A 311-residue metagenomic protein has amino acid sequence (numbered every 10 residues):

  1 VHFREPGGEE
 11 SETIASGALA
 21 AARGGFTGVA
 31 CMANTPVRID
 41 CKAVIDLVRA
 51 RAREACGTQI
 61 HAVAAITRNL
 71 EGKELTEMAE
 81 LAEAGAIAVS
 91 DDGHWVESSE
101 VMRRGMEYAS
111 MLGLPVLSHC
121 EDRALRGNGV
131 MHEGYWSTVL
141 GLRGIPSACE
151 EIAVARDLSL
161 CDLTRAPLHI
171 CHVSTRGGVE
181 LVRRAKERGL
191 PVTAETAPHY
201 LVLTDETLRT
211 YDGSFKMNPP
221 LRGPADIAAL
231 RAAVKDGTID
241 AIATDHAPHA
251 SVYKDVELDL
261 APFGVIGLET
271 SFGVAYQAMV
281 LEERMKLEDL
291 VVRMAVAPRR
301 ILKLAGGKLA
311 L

Functional and structural regions predicted by a protein language model:
V1-A55: Metal-associated gating/positioning segment near the N- to mid-region
V1-E12, A33-T35, H61-E74, G93 (+2 more regions): Active-site mouth loops of central-metabolism enzymes
A21, G25, I60, V89 (+8 more regions): Divalent metal-coordination and catalytic microenvironments
G25-A30, G57-H61, G85-A88, L160-P167 (+1 more regions): Short, surface-exposed connector motifs at secondary-structure boundaries
C41-V63, E107-S118, L268-V274: Alpha-helix-loop-beta-strand connector modules within alpha/beta enzyme cores
V44-E54, S174-A194, H249-I266, A295-G307: Short, electropositive alpha-helical surface patch
K73-I242: Histidine/acidic residue-rich metal-binding segments in metalloenzymes
V139-P167, S214, K235-D236, D240-I242 (+1 more regions): His/Asp/Glu-enriched, well-ordered alpha-helical/loop segment that forms or immediately abuts the divalent-metal
